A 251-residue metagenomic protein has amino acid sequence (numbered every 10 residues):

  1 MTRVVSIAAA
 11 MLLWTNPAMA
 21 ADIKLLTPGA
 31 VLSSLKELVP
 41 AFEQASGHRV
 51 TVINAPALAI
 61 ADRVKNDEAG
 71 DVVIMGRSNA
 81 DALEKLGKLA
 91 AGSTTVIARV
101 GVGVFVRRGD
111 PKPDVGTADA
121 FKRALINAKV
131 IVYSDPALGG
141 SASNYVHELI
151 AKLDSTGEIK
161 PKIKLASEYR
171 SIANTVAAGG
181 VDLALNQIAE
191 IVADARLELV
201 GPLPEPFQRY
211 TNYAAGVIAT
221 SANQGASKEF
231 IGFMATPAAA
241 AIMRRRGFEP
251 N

Functional and structural regions predicted by a protein language model:
M1, W14-T15, V50: Intrinsically disordered/low-complexity terminal segments and short unstructured peptides
R3-V4, K112: Composition- and surface-driven signal marking solvent-exposed, interaction-prone regions in large proteins
V4-W14: Sec-dependent N-terminal signal peptides
N16-A20: Sec/Tat signal peptide C-region and signal peptidase I cleavage site
A21-A69, G76-V100, V106-N251: Exported/periplasmic ABC-transporter solute-binding proteins
